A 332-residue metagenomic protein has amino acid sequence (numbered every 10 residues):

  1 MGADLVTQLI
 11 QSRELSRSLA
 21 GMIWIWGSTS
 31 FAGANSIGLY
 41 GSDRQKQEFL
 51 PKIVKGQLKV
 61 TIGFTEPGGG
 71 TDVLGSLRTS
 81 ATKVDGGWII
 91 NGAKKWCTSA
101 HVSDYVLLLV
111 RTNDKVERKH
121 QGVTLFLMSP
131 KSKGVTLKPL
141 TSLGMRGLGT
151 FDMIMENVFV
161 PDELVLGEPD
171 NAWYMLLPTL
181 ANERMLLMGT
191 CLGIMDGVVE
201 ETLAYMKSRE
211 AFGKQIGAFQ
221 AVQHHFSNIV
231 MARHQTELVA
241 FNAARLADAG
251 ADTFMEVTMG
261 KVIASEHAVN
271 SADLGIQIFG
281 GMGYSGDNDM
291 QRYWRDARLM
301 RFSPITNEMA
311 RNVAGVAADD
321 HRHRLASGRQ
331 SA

Functional and structural regions predicted by a protein language model:
M1-M22, S28, Y40-Q45, K52 (+4 more regions): Alpha-helical interface subdomain recognition
Q11-S16, V110, M128-K133, E156-V160: Short Ser/Thr-interspersed hydrophobic loop/turn segments at strand-loop and sheet-helix junctions that line or gate
G56-T65: A short, Trp-centered hydrophobic/proline-enriched beta-strand micro-motif
G69-L74, K83, W88, M128: Hydrophobic, small-residue-rich alpha-helical packing segments that form membrane-like cores
G70, K95-H101, G144-R146, N182-L186 (+1 more regions): Glycine-rich phosphate/pyrophosphate-binding beta-alpha loops
S76, K131-P161: Flexible, small-/acidic-enriched active-site or ligand-binding loops
R78, N91-K138: A short core secondary-structure module
F151-P178: A short, charged helix-loop
